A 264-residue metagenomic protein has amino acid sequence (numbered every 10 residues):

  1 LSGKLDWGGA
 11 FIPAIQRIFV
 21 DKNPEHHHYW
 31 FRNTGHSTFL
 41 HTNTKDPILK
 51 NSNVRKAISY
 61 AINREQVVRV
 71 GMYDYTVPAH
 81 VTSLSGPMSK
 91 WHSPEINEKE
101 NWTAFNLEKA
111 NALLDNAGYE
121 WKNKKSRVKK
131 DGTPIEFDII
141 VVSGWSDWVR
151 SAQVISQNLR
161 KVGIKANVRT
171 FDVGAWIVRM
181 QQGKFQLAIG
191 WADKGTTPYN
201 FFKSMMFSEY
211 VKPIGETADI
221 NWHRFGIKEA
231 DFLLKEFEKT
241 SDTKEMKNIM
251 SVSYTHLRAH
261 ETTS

Functional and structural regions predicted by a protein language model:
L1, F11, S89, Y119-G195 (+1 more regions): Ligand/substrate-recognition segments at binding pockets and active sites
S2-L5, P47, V54, S59-V68 (+8 more regions): Sec-exported extracytoplasmic/periplasmic mature domains
K4, I15, N53, A57 (+12 more regions): Extracytoplasmic/secreted proteins, especially bacterial periplasmic and envelope-associated proteins
W7-L113, A117, K130-T133, F137 (+3 more regions): Local pocket/hinge segments that shape ligand/substrate recognition
P24-H27, N33-H36, T82-G86, V149 (+1 more regions): Acidic-aromatic pocket-rim loops
L49-N53, S146, S241-K244, E261: A generic structural signal for alpha-helix starts
T103, A112, V162-W176, K203-R258 (+1 more regions): Extracytoplasmic/peripheral linker and loop segments enriched in polar/acidic and small residues with frequent Thr/Pro
